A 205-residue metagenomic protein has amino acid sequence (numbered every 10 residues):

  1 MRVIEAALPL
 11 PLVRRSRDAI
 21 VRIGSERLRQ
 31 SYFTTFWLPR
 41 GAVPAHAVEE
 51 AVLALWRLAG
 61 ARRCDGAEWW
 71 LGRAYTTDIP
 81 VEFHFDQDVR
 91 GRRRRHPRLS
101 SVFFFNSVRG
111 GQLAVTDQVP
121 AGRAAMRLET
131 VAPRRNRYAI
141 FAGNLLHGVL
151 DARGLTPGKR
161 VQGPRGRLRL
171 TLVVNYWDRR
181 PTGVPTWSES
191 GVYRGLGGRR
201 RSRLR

Functional and structural regions predicted by a protein language model:
M1-W70, T77-P80: Non-heme Fe(II)/2-oxoglutarate
R63-E68, G72-G197: Catalytic core of non-heme Fe(II) oxygenases with the double-stranded beta-helix
R201-R205: Eukaryotic intrinsically disordered, low-complexity regulatory regions
